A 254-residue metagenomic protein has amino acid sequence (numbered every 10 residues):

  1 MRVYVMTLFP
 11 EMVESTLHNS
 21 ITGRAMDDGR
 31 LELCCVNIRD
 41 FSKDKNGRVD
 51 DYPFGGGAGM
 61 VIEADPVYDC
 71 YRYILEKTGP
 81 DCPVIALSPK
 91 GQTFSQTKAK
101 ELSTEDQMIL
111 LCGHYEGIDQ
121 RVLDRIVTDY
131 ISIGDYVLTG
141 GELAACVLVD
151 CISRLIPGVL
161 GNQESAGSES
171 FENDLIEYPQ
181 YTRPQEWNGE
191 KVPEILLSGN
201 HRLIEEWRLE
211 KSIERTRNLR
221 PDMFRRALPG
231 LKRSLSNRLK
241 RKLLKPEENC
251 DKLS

Functional and structural regions predicted by a protein language model:
M1, P184-S254: SAM-dependent methyltransferases
M1-D40: Glycine-rich, flexible N-terminal cofactor/catalytic loop recognition
Y4-M6, C34-V36, P83-I85, M108-I109 (+1 more regions): Hydrophobic/aromatic beta-strand patches that form the interior of the parallel beta-sheet core in alpha/beta enzyme
N37-R48, T128: Short, hydrophobic/aliphatic alpha-helical segments
V49-C70: Short, structured active-site "lid" loops
E63-H114: S-adenosyl-L-methionine/SAH cofactor-binding core of RNA-modifying enzymes
I118, V122-E169: Structured adenosyl-cofactor binding patch, chiefly the S-adenosyl-L-methionine
L143, L155-E194: Internal, active-site/partner-interface "lid" segment
